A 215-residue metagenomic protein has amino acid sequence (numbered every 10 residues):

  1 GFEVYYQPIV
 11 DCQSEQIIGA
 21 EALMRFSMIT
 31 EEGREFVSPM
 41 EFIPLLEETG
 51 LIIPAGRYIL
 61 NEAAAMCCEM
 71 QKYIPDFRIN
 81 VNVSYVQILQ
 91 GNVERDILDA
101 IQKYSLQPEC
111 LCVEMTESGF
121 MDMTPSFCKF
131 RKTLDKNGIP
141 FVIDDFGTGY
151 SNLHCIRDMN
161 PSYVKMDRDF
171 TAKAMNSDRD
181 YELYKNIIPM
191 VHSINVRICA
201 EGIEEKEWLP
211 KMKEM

Functional and structural regions predicted by a protein language model:
G1-L45, N82, I143: Active-site core of bacterial EAL-family cyclic-dinucleotide phosphodiesterase domains
D11-Q13, E31-G33, E69-I74, K103-Q107 (+2 more regions): Nucleotide second-messenger and two-component phosphorelay signaling modules
I17-I18, T49-S126, G202: Catalytic core of bacterial c-di-GMP phosphodiesterases, primarily the EAL and HD-GYP domains, capturing alpha-helical
A22, L45-L46, I59-M66, D96-I97 (+3 more regions): Structural preference for long, well-ordered alpha-helical segments in enzyme cores
M40-P44, I53, K132: Conserved long alpha-helical elements within nucleotide-processing catalytic cores of c-di-GMP signaling and class III
L46-G50, N137: A conserved signal-transducing helical linker
A55-Y58, D180-N186: Conserved acetyl-CoA-binding loop-helix of GNAT-fold acetyltransferases
L98-A174, I188-M215: The catalytic core of metal-dependent phosphodiesterases that act on cyclic dinucleotides
